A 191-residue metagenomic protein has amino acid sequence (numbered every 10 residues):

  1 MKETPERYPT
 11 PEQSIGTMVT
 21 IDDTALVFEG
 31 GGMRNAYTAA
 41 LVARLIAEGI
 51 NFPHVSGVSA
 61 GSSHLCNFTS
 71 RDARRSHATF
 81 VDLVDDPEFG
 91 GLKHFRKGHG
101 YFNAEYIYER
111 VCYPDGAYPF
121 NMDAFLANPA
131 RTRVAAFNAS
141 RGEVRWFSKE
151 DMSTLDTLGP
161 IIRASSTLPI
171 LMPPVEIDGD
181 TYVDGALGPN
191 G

Functional and structural regions predicted by a protein language model:
M1-V55, C66-G191: Patatin-like phospholipase
G57, G61: Gly/Ala-rich beta-loop-alpha elbow adjacent to hydrolase catalytic centers
